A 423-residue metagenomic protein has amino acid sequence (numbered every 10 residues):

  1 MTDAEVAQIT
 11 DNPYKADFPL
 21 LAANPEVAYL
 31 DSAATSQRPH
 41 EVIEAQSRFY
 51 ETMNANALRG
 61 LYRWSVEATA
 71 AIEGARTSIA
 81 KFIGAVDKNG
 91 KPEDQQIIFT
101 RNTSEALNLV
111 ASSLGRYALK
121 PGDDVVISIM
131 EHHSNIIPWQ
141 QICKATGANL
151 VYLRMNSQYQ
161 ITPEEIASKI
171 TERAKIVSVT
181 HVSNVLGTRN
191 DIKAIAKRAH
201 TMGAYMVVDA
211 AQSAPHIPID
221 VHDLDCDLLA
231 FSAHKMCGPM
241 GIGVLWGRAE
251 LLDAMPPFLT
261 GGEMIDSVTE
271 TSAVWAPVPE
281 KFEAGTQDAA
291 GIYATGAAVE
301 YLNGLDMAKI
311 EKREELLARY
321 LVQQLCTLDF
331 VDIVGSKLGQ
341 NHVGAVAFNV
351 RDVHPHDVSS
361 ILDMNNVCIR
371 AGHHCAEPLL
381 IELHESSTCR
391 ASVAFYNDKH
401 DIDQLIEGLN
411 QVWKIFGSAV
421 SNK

Functional and structural regions predicted by a protein language model:
M1-K423: Pyridoxal 5′-phosphate
